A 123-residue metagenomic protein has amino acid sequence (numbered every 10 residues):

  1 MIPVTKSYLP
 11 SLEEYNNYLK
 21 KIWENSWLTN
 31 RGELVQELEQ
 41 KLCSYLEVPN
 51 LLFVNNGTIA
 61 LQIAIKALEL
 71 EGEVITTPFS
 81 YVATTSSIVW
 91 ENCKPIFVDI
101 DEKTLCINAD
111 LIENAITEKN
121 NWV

Functional and structural regions predicted by a protein language model:
M1-L70: Conserved PLP-binding active-site segment in aminotransferase class I/II-type PLP enzymes
K66-V123: PLP-dependent aminotransferase-like
